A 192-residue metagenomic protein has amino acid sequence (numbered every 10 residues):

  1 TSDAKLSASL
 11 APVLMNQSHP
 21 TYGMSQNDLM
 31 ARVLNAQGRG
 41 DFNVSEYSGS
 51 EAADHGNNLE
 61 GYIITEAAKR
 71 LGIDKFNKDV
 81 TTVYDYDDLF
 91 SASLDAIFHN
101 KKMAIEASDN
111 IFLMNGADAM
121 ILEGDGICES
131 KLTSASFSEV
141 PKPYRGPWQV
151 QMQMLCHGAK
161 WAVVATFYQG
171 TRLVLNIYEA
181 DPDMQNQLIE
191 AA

Functional and structural regions predicted by a protein language model:
T1-Y62: Charged, glycine-rich intrinsically disordered N-terminal tails and low-complexity linkers that flank
A53-N77: Acidic-basic catalytic patches of nuclease active cores, encompassing PD-(D/E)XK and other metal-cofactor nuclease
R70-L94, F98-A192: Nucleic-acid nuclease catalytic cores
